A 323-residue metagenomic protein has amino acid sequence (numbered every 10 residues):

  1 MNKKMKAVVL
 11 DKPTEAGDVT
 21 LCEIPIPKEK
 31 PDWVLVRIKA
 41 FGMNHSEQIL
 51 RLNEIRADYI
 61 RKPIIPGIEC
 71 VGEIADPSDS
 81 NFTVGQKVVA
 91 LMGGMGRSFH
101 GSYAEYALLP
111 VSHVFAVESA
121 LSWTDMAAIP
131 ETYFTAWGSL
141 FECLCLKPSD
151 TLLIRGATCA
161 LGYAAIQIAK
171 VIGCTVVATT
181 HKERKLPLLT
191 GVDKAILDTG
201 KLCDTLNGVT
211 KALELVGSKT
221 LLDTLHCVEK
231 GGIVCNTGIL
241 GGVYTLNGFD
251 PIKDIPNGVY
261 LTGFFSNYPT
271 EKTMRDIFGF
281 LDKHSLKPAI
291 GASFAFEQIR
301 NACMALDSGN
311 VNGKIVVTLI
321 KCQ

Functional and structural regions predicted by a protein language model:
N2-K3, P269-Q323: C-terminal hydrophobic helical "lid"/dimerization subdomain of Rossmann-like NAD(P)H-dependent oxidoreductases
P25-M43, E54-M95: Glycine-rich beta-strand-centered segment in the early N-terminal region that forms part of a ligand/cofactor-binding
V89, T210-L213: N-terminal Rossmann-like NAD(P) cofactor-binding module of classical short-chain dehydrogenase/reductase
L91-G156: NAD(P)H dinucleotide-binding glycine-rich loop of Rossmann-like/cofactor-binding domains, especially the beta1-alpha1
A127-G200: Mid-domain Rossmann-like dinucleotide-binding core that forms the NAD(H)/NADP(H) cofactor-binding site
G200-G208: Short amphipathic alpha-helix with an adjacent loop that forms part of the alpha/beta core around
K219-S285, L319-Q323: Glycine-rich phosphate-binding loop and adjacent beta-alpha segment of Rossmann(oid) nucleotide-cofactor-binding
